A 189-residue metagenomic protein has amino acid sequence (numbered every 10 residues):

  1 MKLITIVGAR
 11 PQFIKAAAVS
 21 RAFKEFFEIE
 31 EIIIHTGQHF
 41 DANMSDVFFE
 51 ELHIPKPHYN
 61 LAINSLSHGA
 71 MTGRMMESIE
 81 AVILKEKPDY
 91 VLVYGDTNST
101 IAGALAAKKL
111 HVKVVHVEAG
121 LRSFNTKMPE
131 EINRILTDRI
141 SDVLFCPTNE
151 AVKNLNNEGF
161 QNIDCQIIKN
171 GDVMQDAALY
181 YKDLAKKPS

Functional and structural regions predicted by a protein language model:
K2, E30-I32, K113, Q166: Residues at the starts of beta-strands that form the adenosine-phosphate
K2-A22, N170-S189: Active-site donor-nucleotide binding/catalytic segment of nucleotide-sugar enzymes
I4-I6, F13-A22, F48, N60-N162: Active-site and donor-binding regions of nucleotide-sugar-utilizing enzymes
T5, I33-H35, H116, K169: Structural beta-sheet core signal
G8-A9, T36-Q38, A119, D172: Cofactor-binding loop segments of dinucleotide-utilizing enzymes, especially the Rossmann-like FAD- and NAD(P)+-binding
F26: Acidic-histidine catalytic/liganding microenvironments
I29-M71: Conserved nucleotide-sugar phosphate-binding/catalytic loop shared by glycosyltransferases and other
H39, N43, I140-S189: A nucleotide-sugar donor-handling region in carbohydrate enzymes
